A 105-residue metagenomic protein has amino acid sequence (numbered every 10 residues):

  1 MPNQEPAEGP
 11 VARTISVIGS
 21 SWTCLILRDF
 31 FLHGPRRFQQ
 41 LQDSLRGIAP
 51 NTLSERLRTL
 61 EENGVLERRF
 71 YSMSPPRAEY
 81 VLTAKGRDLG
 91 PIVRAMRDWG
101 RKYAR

Functional and structural regions predicted by a protein language model:
M1-E5, A12-I15, S44, R101-R105: HhH-family (HhH-GPD) DNA N-glycosylase catalytic core used in base-excision repair
G9-T52, M73, E79: N-terminal helix-turn-helix DNA-binding core of bacterial DNA-binding proteins
G19, S72-A95: Basic, amphipathic "hinge/linker" alpha-helix immediately C-terminal to the N-terminal HTH DNA-binding motif
R56: Residues within the DNA-recognition helix of helix-turn-helix
G64: Glycine-centered, phosphate/nucleic-acid-interacting loop/turn motifs that mediate DNA/RNA or nucleotide
R68: Short beta-strand "wing" residues that participate in macromolecule-binding interfaces
